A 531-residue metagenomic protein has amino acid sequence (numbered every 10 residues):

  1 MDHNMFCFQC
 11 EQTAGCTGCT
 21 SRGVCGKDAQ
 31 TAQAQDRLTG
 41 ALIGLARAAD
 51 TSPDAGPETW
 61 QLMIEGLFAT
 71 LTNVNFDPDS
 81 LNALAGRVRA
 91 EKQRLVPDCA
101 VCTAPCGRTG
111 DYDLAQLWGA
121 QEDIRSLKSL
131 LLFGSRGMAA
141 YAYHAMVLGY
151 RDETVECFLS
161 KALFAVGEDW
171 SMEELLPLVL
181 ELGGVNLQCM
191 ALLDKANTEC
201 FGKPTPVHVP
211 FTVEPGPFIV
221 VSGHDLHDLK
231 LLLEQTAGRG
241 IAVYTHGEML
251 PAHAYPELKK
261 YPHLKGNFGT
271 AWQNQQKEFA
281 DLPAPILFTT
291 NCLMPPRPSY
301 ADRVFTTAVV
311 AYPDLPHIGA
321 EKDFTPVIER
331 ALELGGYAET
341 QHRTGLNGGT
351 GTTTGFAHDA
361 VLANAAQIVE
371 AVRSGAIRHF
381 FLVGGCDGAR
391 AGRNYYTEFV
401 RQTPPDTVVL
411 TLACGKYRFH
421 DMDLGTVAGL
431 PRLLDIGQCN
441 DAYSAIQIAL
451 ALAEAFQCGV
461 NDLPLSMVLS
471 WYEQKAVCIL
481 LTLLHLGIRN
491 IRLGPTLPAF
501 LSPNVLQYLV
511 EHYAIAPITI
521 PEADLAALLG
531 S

Functional and structural regions predicted by a protein language model:
D2-G216, V220, G240, G247-L250 (+1 more regions): Long, compositionally biased, glycine/small-hydrophobic-enriched stretches that function as flexible linkers, tethers
D2-T20, K27-T31, Q35, E181-S531: Anaerobic metallocofactor- and corrinoid-dependent redox/one-carbon enzyme cores, especially those from methanogenesis
